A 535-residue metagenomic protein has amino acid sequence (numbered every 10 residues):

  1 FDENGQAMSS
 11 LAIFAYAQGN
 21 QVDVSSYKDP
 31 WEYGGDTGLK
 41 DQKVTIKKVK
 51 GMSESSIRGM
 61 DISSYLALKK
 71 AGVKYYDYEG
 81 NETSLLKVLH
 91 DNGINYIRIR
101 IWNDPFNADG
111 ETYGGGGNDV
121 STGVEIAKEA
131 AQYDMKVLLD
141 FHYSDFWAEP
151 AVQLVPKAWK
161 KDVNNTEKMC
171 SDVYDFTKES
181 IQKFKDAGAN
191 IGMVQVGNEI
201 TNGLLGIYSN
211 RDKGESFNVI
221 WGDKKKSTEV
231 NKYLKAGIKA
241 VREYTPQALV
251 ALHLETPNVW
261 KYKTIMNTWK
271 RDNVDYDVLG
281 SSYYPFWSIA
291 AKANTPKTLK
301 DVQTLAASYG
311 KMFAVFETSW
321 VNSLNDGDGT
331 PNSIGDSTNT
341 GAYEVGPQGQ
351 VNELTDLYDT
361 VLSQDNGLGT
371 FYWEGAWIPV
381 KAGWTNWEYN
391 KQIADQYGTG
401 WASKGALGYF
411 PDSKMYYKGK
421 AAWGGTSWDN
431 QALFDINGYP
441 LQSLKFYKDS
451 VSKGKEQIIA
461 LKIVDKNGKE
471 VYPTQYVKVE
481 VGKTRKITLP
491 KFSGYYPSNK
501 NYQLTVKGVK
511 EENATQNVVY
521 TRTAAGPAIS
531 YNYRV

Functional and structural regions predicted by a protein language model:
F1-K48, S323-D356, T360, F371-E456: Aromatic-rich peripheral "rim/lid" segments of glycoside hydrolase catalytic domains that contact and position glycan
F14, M60, L89, D140 (+4 more regions): Conserved, mostly hydrophobic/aromatic
V22-G93: N-terminal carbohydrate-binding accessory modules
K69, V73-G80, P105-D109, Y113-S121 (+4 more regions): Acidic-and-aromatic substrate-binding clefts and catalytic sites of carbohydrate-active enzymes
L85-L86, E243-V250, P257-T338, T355-L362 (+1 more regions): Glycoside hydrolase catalytic-domain groove-lining segments
V88-A248, E255: Substrate-binding cleft and catalytic face of glycoside hydrolase catalytic domains, especially the flexible beta-alpha
K455-I458, I463, K507-V535: Conserved "repeat-terminator" motif of extracellular CCP/Sushi domains
K483-K507: Surface-exposed interfaces of beta-sheet-rich extracellular modules
